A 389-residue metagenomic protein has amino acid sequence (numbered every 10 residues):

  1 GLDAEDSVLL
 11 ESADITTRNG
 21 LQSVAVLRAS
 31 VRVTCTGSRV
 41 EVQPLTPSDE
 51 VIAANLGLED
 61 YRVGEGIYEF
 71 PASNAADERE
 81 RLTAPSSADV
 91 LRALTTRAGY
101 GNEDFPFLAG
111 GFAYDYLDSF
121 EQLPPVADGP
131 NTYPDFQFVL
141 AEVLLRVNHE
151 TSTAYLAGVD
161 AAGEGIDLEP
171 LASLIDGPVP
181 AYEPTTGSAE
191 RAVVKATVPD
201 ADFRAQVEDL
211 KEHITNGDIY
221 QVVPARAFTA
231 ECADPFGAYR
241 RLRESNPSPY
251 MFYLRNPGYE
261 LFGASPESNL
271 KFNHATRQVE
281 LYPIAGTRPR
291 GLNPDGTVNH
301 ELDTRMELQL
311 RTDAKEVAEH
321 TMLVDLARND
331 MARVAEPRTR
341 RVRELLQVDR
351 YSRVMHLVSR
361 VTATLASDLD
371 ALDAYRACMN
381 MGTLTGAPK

Functional and structural regions predicted by a protein language model:
G1-K389: Extended alpha-helical targeting/anchoring segments, especially N-terminal organellar/secretory targeting helices
